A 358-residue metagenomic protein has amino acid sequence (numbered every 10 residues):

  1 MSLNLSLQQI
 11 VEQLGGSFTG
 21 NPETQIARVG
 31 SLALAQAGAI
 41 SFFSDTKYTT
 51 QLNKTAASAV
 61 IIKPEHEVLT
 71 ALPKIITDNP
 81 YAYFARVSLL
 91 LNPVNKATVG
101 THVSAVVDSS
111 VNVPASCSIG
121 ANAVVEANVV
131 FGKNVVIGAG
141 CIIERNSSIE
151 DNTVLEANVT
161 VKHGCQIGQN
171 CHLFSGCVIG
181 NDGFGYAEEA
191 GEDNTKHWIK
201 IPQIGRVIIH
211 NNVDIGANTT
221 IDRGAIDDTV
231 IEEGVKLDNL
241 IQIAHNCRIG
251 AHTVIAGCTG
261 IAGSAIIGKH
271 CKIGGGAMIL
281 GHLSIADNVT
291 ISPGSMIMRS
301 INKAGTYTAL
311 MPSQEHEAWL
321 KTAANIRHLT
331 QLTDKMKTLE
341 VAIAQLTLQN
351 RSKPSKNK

Functional and structural regions predicted by a protein language model:
M1-S104, N170, G176-C177, N181-K200 (+2 more regions): Terminal amphipathic alpha-helical/low-complexity segments used for targeting or macromolecular assembly
F42, G100-E315: Structural signal for interior beta-strand "rungs" in well-ordered beta-sheet cores of soluble enzyme domains
